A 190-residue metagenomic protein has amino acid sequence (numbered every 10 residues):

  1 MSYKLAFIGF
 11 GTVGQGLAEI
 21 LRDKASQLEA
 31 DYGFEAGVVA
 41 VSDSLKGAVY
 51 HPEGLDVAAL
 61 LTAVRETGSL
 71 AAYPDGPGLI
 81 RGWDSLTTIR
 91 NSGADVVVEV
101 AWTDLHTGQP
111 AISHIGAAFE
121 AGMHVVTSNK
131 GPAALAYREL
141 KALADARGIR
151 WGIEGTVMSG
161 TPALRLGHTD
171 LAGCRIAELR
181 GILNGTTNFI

Functional and structural regions predicted by a protein language model:
M1-E120: N-terminal glycine-/serine-/threonine-rich beta1-alpha1-beta2 phosphate-ribose binding loop of Rossmann-like
T12, M158, P162, C174 (+1 more regions): Charged, alpha-helix-enriched surfaces in structured cytosolic catalytic cores of large nucleotide-utilizing machines
V41, V96-E99, V126-S128, W151-E154 (+1 more regions): General beta-strand structural signal in soluble alpha/beta enzymes
S42-G47, V157, I182-N188: Glycine-rich beta-alpha junction loops
D56-L60, L143-A146, T169-A172: Short, hinge-like loop/turn segments at secondary-structure boundaries
W102-A121, S128-H168: Rossmann-fold NAD(P)-binding glycine/threonine-rich loop
G122-H124, G185: Glycine-enriched alpha-helix->loop->beta-strand junction motifs that scaffold or abut catalytic
T169-I190: Conserved anion/nucleotide-ligand pocket segment
